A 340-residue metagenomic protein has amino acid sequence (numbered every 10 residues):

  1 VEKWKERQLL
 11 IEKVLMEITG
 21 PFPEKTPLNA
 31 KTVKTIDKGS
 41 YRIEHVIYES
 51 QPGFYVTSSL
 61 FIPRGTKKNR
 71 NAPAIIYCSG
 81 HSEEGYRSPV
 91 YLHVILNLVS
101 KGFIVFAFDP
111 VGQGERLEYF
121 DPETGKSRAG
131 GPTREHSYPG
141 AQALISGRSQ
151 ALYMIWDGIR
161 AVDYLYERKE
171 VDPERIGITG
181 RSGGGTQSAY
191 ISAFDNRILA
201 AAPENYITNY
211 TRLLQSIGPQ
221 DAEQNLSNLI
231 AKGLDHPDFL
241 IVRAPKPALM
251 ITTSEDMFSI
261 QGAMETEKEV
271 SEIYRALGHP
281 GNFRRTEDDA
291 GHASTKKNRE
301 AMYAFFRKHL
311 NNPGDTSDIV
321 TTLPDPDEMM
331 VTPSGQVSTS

Functional and structural regions predicted by a protein language model:
V1-V56, R70, A244, I251-S340: Alpha/beta-hydrolase-fold serine-hydrolase catalytic core, especially in secreted/extracellular enzymes
K67-I159, Y164-E167, N209-I217: Cap/lid segment of the alpha/beta-hydrolase catalytic domain
N71-A74, K101-I104, D172-R175, N196-A200 (+2 more regions): Loop/turn elements at helix/coil->beta-strand transitions in domains of secreted/extracellular proteins
S82, K101, R160-A231: Primarily recognizes the serine-hydrolase "nucleophile elbow" in alpha/beta-hydrolase and SGNH/GDSL folds
S82-G85, Q113-L117, G185-S188, T208-L213 (+3 more regions): Flexible loop/turn segments at secondary-structure boundaries
L96, A189-Y190, I241: Alpha-helical segments flanking ligand/cofactor-binding loops in enzyme cores
D109, T179, E204-N205, I251 (+1 more regions): Alpha/beta-hydrolase-fold catalytic nucleophile elbow
R134-Y138, Q142-I145, D157, L199-L240 (+3 more regions): Mobile cap/lid helix-loop segments that gate and shape the active-site cleft of serine hydrolases
